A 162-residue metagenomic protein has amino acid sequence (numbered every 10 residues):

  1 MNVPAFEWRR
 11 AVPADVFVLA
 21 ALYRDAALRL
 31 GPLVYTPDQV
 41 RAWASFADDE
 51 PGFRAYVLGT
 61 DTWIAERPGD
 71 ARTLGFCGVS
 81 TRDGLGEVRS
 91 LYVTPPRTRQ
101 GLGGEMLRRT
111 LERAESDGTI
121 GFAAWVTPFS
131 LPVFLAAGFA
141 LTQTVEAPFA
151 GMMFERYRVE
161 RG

Functional and structural regions predicted by a protein language model:
M1-F17, G162: Conserved N-terminal entry element of GNAT/NAT acetyltransferase domains
R10-P13, A21-P96, L107-R109, R113 (+4 more regions): Acetyl-CoA-dependent GNAT
E66-P68, V159-G162: Active-site beta-strand termini and strand-to-loop segments that position acidic
V93, V126, V159-R161: Hydrophobic residues in beta-strands and at strand termini
G101: Conserved G/P- and acidic residue-centered "switch" motifs that form tight phosphate/ATP-binding loops in soluble
G121-W125, A140-R158: Conserved catalytic-core motifs of GNAT/GCN5-like acyltransferases
F134-L135, F139: Conserved active-site tyrosine of GNAT-family acetyltransferases
